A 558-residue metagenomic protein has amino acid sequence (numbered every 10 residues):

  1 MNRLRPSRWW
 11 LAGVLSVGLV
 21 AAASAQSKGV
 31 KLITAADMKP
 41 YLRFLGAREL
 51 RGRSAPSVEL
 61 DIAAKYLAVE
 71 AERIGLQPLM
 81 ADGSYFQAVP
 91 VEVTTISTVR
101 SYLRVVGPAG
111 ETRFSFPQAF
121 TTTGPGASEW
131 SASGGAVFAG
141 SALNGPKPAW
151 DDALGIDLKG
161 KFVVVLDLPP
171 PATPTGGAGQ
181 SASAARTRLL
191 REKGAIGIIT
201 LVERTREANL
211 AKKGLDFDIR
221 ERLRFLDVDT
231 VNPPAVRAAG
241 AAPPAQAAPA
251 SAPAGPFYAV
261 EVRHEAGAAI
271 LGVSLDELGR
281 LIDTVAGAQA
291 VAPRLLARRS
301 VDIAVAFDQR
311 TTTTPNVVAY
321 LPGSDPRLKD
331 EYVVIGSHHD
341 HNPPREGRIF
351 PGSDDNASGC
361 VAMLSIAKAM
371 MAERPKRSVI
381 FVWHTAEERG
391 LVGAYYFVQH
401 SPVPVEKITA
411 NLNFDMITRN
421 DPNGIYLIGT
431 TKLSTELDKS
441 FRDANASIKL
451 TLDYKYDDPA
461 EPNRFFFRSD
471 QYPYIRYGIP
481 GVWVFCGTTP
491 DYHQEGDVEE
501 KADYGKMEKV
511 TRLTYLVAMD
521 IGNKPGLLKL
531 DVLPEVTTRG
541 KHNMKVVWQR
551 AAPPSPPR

Functional and structural regions predicted by a protein language model:
W10-A21: Bacterial N-terminal signal peptides
A23-P78, H264, D330-Y332, V546 (+1 more regions): N-terminal hydrophobic or amphipathic helices/low-complexity stretches enriched in small/hydrophobic/Pro/Gly
K28, R51-F162, D167-P174, A297 (+3 more regions): Noncatalytic luminal/extracellular "stalk/propeptide" segments of secretory-pathway proteins
T34, F114-A247, S251, P322 (+1 more regions): Extracellular/luminal Protease-associated
V106-P108, S115, A119-W150, R237-P351 (+2 more regions): Soluble metallo-hydrolase cores and metallopeptidase-like ectodomains found primarily in the secretory/periplasmic
R113, P233-G279, P375, H384-W483 (+1 more regions): Metal-dependent peptidase/peptidase-like ectodomains
K368, A372, T489-V546, A552-R558: His/Asp/Glu-rich mid-to-C-terminal helical/loop segments that flank catalytic regions of hydrolases
P462-V510: Zn-dependent metallopeptidase/amidohydrolase metal-coordination segment
